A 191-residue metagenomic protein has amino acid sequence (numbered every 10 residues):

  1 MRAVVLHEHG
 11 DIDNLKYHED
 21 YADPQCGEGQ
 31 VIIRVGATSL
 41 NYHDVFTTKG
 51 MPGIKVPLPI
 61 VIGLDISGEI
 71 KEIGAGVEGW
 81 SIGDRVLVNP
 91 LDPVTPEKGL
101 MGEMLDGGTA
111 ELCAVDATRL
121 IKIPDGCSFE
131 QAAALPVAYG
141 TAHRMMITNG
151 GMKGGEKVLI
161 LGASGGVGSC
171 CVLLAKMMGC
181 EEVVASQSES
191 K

Functional and structural regions predicted by a protein language model:
A22-S39, M51-T95, D106, P124-C127: Glycine-rich beta-strand-centered segment in the early N-terminal region that forms part of a ligand/cofactor-binding
D84-R85, L112, K157: Residue-level marker of beta-strand positions
E103-D116: A structural motif shared across PLP-dependent enzymes of the aminotransferase-like
A114-K122, G126: Structured surface patches comprising rigid loops and adjacent beta-strands/short helices at the edges of well-ordered
E130-K191: Mid-domain Rossmann-like dinucleotide-binding core that forms the NAD(H)/NADP(H) cofactor-binding site
